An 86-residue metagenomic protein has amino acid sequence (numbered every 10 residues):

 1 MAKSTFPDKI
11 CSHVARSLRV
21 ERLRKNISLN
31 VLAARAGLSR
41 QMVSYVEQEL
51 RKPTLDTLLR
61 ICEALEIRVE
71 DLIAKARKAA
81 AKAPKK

Functional and structural regions predicted by a protein language model:
M1-R24: A short, Lys/Arg-rich alpha-helix, primarily the initiator
A2-K3, I73-K86: Short, charged recognition helix plus adjacent turn of helix-turn-helix-like nucleic-acid-binding domains
R16, R40, L55-L58: Short alpha-helical elements of helix-turn-helix
R16-R35, R60: Short basic helix-loop element that most often maps to the first helix and adjoining turn of HTH DNA-binding modules
L18, L32-A33, V43-V46, L72: Conserved hydrophobic/aromatic packing and binding residues within compact polymer-binding modules
G37-R51: Recognition helix of helix-turn-helix/homeodomain-like DNA-binding domains that insert into the DNA major groove
D56-D71: DNA major-groove recognition helix of helix-turn-helix/homeodomain DNA-binding modules
